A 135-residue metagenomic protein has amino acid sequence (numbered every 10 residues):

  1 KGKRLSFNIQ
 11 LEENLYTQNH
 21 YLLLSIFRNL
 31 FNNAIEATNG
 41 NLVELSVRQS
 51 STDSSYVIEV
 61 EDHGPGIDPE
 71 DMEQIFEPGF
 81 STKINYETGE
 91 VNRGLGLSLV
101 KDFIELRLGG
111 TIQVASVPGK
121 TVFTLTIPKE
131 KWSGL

Functional and structural regions predicted by a protein language model:
R4-L15: Conserved catalytic submotifs in the C-terminal HATPase_c
L22-L24: A residue-level detector for a conserved hydrophobic packing site within the catalytic ATP-binding domain
N33-I35: Short helix-loop "hinge" at the ATP-lid/N-box region of the Bergerat-fold HATPase_c
L42-S54: Short beta-strand/loop element within the Bergerat-fold HATPase_c
D62: Acidic ATP/Mg2+-coordinating residue in the GHKL
I67-G79: Short conserved segment of the HATPase_c
T88-K101: Glycine-rich phosphate-binding loop
L99-G109: Conserved glycine-/histidine-rich ATP-lid loop and adjacent helix of the Bergerat-fold HATPase_c
